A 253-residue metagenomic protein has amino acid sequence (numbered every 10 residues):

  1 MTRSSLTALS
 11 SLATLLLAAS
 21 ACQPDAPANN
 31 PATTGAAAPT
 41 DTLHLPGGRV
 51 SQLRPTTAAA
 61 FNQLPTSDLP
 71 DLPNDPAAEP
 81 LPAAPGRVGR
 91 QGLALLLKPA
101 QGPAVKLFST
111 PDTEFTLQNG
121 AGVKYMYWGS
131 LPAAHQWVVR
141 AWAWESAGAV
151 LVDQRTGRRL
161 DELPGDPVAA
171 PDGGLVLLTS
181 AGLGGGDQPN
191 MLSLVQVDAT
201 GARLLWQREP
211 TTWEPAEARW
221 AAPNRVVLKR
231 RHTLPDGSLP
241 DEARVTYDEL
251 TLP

Functional and structural regions predicted by a protein language model:
M1-S11: Bacterial N-terminal signal peptides that target proteins for export
A18-A21: C-terminal motif of bacterial Sec signal peptides marking the signal peptidase cleavage site
N29-A141: Terminal domain-start segments
P80, G86-R90, W128-A134, P167-L178 (+1 more regions): Blade-terminus and WD-like Trp-Asp/Gly-His loop motifs, strongest in beta-propeller folds
A94-L117, W144-D161, N190-Q207, P240-P253: Surface-exposed loop/turn elements that mediate protein-protein interactions on large endomembrane-trafficking
L117-W128, E162-P171, T211-R219: Repeated scaffold domains used in trafficking and secretory/extracellular systems, primarily beta-propellers
V139-W144, L178-P189, L228-L234: Beta-strand C-termini and the immediately following turn/loop, strongest in propeller blades
A149-D187: Mid-length scaffold segments of soluble, non-membrane domains
